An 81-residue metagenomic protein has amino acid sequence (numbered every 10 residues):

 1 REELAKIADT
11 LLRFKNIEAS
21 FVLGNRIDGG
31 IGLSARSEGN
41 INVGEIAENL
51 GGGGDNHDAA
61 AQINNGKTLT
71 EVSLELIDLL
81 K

Functional and structural regions predicted by a protein language model:
R1-K81: Gly/His-enriched, cation/cofactor- and phosphate-binding structural elements
